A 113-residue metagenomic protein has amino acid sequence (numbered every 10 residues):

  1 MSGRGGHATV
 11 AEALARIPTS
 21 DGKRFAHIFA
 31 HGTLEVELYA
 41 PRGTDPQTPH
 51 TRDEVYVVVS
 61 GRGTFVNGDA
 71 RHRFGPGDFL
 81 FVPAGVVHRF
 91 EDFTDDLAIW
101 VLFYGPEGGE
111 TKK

Functional and structural regions predicted by a protein language model:
M1-T48: A short, N-terminal "cap"/entry segment at the start of jelly-roll beta-barrel domains of the cupin/DSBH fold
G32, V66-A70, F93: Short strand-coil-strand connectors
H50-F65: Short, conserved beta-strand element in jelly-roll/cupin
D53, F79-P83, F103: A generic "structured core" feature
F65, K112-K113: Membrane-topology and secretion signals of cell-surface/extracellular proteins
D69-A84: Short acidic-glycine-tyrosine-enriched beta hairpin
A84-E110: Ligand-binding loop in jelly-roll beta-barrel domains
